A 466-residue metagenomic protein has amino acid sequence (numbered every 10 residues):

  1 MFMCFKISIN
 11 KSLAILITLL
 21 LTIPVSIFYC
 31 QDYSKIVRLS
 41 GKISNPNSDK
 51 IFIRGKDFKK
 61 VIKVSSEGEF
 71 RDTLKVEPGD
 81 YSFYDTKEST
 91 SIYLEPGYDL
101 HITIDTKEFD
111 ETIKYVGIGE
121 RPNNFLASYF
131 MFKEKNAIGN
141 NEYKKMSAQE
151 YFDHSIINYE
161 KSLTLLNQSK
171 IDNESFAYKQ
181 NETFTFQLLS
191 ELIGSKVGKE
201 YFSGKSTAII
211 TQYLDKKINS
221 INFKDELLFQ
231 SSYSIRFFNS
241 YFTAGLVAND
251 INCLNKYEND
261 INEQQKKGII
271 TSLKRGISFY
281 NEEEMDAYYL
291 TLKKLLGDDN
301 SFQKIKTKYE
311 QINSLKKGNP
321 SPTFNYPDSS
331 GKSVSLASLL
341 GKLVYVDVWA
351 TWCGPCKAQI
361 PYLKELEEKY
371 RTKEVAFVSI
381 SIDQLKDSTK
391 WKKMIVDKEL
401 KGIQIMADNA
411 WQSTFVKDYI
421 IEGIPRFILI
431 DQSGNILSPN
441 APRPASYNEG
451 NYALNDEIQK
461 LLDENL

Functional and structural regions predicted by a protein language model:
M1-I36, L461-L466: Bacterial Sec-dependent N-terminal signal peptides
D32-K179, Q187-G204: A non-transmembrane, solvent-exposed segment enriched in polar/low-complexity residues
F176, A248-P320: N-terminal targeting signals for export/organelle localization
K179-V197, E226-S240, N262-G276: Amphipathic alpha-helical repeat scaffolds of TPR domains
Q303-L336, K401-I403, D456-E464: N-terminal "domain-start" segment that seeds a small globular fold
P327, K392-R426, Q432: Short, internal strand/loop/helix patches that form the active-site neighborhood or redox-interaction surface
L340-G341, D347-E365, S379: Conserved redox-active cysteine motifs that mediate thiol-disulfide chemistry, especially di-cysteine Cys-X(1-2)-Cys
L429-L466: Thiol-/selenol-based redox modules, centered on thioredoxin-like and closely related oxidoreductase domains
